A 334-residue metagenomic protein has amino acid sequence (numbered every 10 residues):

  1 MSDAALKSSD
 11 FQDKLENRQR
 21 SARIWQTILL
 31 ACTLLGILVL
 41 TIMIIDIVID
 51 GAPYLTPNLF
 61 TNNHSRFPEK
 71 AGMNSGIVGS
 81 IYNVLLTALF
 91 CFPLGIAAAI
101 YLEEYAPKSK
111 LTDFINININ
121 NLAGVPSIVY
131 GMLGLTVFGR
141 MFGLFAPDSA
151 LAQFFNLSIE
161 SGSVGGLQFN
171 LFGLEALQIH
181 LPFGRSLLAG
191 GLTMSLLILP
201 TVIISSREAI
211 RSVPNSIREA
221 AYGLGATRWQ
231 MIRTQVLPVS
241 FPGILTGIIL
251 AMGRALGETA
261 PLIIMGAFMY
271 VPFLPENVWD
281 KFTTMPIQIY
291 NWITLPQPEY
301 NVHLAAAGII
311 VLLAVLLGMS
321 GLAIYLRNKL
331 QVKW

Functional and structural regions predicted by a protein language model:
M1-T33, I324-W334: Transmembrane alpha-helical segments of polytopic membrane transport and secretion proteins
P57-A71, A106, Y130-L197, A267 (+1 more regions): Membrane-interfacial helix termini and adjacent extracytoplasmic/periplasmic loops of multi-pass transporters
H64-F67, A71, L177-I179, L262-L313: Interhelical loop and adjacent transmembrane-helix boundary motif in polytopic membrane transport permeases
A71-I100, I248: Transmembrane alpha-helix signature in integral membrane proteins
T87-I119, M132-G134, R140, I324-V332: Transmembrane-helix boundary motif in ABC transporter permease subunits
V137-M141, M194-S195, I244-D280, T284 (+1 more regions): Non-cytoplasmic
V202-A209, V213, Y222, R228-G266: Transmembrane alpha-helices
R207-R211, N215, Y222, I249 (+1 more regions): C-terminal transmembrane helix and the adjacent membrane-cytosol boundary/short C-terminal tail of inner/organellar
